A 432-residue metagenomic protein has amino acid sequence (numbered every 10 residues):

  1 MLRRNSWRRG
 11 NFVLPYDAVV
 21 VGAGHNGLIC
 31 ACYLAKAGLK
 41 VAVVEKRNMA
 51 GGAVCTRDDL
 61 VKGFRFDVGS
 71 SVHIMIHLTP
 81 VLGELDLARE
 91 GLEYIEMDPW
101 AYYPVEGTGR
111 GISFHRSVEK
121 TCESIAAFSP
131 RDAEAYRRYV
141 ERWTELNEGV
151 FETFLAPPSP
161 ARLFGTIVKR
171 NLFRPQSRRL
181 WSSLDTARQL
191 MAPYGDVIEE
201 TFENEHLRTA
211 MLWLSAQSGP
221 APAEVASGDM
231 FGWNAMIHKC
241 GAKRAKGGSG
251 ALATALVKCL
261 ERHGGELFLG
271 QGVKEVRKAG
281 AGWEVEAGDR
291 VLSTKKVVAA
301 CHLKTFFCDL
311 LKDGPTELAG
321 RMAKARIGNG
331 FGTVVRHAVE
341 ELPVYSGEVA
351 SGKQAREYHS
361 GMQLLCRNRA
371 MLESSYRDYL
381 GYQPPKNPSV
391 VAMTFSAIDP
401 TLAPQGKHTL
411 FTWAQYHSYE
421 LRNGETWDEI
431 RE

Functional and structural regions predicted by a protein language model:
N11-A161: N-terminal glycine-rich phosphate/pyrophosphate-binding loop and immediately adjacent elements
E93-I95, A223-V225, D399-K407: Short glycine/proline-enriched loop/turn "hinge" motifs that connect secondary-structure elements and lie
E106-T108, A221-V225, R277-W283, G406-H408: A short, glycine/Asx- and small/polar-enriched loop/turn that sits immediately N-terminal to a beta-strand
E106-V225: Rossmann-like flavin
W233-G282: Helical element adjacent to the flavin cofactor pocket in flavoenzyme catalytic cores
R244, K274-A403: Mid-domain catalytic core of redox enzymes that form a hydrophobic substrate pocket/lid adjacent to a catalytic redox
P388-E432: FAD-dependent oxidoreductase catalytic-site/capping-region signature
